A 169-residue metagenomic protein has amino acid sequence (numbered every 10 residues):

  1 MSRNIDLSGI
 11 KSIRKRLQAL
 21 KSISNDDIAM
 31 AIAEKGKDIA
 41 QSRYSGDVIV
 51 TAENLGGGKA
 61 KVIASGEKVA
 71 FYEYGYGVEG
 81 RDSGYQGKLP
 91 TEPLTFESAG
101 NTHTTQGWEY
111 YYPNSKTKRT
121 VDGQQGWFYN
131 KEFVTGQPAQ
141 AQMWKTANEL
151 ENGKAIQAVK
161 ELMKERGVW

Functional and structural regions predicted by a protein language model:
M1-V69, N101-Q106, Y112-W169: Short, Lys/Arg-rich flexible segments
A70-G87: Extended Gly/Ser/Thr-rich low-complexity repeat segments, especially those forming or decorating extracellular
S83-A99, H103: Predominantly recognizes leucine-rich repeat
